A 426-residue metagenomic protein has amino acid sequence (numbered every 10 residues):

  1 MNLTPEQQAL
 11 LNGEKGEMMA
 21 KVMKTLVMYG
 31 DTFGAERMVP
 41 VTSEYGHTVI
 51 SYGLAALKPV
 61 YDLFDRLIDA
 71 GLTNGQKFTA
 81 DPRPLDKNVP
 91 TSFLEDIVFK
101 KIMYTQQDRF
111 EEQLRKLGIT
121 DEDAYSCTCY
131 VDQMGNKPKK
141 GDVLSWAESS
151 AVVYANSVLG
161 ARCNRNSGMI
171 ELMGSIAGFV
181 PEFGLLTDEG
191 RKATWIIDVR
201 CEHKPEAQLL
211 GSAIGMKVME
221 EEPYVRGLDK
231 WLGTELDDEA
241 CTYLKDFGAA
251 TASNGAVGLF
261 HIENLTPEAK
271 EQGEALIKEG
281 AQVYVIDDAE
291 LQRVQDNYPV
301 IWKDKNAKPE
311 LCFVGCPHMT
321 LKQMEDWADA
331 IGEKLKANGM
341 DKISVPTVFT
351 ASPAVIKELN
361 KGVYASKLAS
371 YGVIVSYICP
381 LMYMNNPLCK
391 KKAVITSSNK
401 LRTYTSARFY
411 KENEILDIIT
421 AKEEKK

Functional and structural regions predicted by a protein language model:
M1-K426: Non-transmembrane, aqueous-exposed alpha-helical and coiled segments at domain scale
